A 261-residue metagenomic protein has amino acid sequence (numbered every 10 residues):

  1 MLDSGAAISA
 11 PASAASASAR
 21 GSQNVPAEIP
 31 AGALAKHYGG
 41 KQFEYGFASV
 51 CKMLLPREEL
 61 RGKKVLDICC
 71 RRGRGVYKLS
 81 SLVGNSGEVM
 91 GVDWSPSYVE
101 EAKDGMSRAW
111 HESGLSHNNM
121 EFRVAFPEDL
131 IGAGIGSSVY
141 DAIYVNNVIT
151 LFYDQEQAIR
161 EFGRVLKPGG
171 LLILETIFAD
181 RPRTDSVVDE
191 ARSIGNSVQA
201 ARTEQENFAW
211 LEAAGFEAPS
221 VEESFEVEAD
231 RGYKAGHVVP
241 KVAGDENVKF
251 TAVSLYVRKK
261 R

Functional and structural regions predicted by a protein language model:
A33, H37-K64, R74-L82: Conserved alpha-helix/loop element of class I SAM-dependent methyltransferases that forms part of the SAM/SAH-binding
K64-L130: Class I SAM-dependent methyltransferase SAM/SAH-binding core
E128-I143: A short acidic, Gly/Pro-enriched loop at the edge of an enzyme's catalytic core that lines a small-molecule cofactor
D141-D154: A short SAM/SAH-binding and catalytic strip from SAM-dependent methyltransferases
E156-L171: A short glycine-rich, Lys/Arg-flanked "PGG" loop and its adjoining helix->strand segment in the class I
I177-V198: Short, glycine-/aromatic-enriched active-site segment of Class I SAM-dependent methyltransferases
Q199-A214: Short alpha-helix
A214, S220-F225, G232-R261: C-terminal lobe and adjacent flexible extensions of AdoMet/dcAdoMet transferase-like proteins
